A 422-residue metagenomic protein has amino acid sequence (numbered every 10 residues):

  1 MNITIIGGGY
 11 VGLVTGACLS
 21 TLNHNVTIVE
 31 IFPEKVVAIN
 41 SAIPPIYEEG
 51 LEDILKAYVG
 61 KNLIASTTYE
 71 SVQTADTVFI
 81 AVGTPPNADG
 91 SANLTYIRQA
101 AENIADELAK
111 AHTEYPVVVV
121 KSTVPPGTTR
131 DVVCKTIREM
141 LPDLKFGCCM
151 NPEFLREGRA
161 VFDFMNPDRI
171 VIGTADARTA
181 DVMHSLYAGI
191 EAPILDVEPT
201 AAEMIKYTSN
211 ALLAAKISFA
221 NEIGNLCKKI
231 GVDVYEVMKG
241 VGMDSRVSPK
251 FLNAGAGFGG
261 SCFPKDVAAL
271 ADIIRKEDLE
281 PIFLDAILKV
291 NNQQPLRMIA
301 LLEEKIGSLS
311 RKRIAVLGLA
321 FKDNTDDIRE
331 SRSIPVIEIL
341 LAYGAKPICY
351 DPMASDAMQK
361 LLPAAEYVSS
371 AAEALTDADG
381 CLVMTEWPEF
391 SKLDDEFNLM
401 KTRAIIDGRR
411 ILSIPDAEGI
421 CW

Functional and structural regions predicted by a protein language model:
M1-W422: Structural/interface elements that position substrates and couple domains in central-metabolism enzymes
